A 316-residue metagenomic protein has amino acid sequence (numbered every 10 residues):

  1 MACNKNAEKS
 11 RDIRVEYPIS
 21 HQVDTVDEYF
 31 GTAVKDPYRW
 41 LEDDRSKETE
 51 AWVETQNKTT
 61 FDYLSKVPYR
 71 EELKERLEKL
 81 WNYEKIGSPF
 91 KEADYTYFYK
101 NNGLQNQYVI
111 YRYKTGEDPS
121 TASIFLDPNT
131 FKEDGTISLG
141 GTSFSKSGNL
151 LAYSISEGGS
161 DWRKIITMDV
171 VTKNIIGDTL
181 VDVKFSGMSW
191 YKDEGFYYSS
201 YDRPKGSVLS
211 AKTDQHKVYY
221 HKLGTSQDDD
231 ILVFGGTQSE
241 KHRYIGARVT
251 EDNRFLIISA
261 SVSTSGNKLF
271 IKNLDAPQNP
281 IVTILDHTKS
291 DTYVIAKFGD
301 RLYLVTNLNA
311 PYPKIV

Functional and structural regions predicted by a protein language model:
C3-V316: Beta-propeller folds
